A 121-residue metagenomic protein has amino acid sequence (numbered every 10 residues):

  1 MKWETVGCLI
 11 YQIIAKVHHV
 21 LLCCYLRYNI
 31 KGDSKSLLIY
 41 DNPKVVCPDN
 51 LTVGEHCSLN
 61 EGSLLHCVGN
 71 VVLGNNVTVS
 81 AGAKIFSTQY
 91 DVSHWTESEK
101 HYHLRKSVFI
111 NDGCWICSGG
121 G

Functional and structural regions predicted by a protein language model:
M1-S36, N76, A83, Y90-V92 (+2 more regions): Terminal amphipathic alpha-helical/low-complexity segments used for targeting or macromolecular assembly
P43-V53, S58-G121: Flexible, glycine/small-residue-enriched loop-and-beta-strand segment within the central core of proteins
